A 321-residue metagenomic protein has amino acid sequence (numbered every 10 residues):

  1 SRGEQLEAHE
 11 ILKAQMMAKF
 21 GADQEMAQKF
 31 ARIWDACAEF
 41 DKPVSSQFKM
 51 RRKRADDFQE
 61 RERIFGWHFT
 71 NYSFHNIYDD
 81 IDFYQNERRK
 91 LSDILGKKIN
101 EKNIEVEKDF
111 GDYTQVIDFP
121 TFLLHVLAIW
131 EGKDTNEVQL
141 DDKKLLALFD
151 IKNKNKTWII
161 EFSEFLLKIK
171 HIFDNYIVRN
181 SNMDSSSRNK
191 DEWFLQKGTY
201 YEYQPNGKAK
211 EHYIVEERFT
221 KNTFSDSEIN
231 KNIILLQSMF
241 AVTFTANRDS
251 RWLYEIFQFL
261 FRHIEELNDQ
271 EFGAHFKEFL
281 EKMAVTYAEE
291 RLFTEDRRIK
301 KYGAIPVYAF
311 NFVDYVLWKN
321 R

Functional and structural regions predicted by a protein language model:
S1-R321: Flexible coil/loop and intrinsically disordered segments
